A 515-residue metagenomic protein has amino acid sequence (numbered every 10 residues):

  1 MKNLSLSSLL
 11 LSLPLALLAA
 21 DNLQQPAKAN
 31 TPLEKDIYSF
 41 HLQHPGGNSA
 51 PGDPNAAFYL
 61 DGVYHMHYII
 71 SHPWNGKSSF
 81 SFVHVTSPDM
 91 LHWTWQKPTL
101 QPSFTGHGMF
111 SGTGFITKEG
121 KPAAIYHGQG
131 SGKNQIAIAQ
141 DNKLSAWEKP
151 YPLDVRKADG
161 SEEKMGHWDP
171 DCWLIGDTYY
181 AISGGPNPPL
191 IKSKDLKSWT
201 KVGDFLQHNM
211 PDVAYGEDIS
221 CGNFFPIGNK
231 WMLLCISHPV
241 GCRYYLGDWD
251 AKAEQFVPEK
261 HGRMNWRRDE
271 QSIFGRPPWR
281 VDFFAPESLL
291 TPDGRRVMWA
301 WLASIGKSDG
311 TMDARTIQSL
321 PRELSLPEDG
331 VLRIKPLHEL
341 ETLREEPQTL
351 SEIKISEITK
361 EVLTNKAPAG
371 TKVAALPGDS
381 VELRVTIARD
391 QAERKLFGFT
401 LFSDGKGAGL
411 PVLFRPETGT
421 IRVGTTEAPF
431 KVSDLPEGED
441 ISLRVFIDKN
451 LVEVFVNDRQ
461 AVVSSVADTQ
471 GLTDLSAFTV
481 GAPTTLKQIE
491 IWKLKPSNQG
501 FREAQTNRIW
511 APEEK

Functional and structural regions predicted by a protein language model:
M1-L6: Positively charged n-region of N-terminal signal peptides that target proteins for export
S7-A16: Bacterial N-terminal signal peptides
N22-S71: N-terminal regions that are enriched for targeting/export leaders and immediately downstream pro/stem segments
Q25-K28, V240, D250-I273, P277-R280 (+1 more regions): Beta-rich accessory regions
A29-H44, T86-P102, D141-E162, K192-A214 (+2 more regions): Blade-edge beta-strand/turn elements of extracellular beta-propeller and related beta-sheet repeat scaffolds
A50, H107, K164-G166, E217 (+1 more regions): Conserved loop/turn at the beginning of each blade in beta-propeller domains
D53-K77, Q96-P98, F110-A137, Y151-I191 (+4 more regions): Hydrophobic core segments of beta-strands in well-ordered, beta-rich domains
F80-F82, G132-Q135, P186-P188, C242 (+3 more regions): Repetitive beta-architecture junctions, highlighting loop-to-beta-strand starts across blade-like repeats
